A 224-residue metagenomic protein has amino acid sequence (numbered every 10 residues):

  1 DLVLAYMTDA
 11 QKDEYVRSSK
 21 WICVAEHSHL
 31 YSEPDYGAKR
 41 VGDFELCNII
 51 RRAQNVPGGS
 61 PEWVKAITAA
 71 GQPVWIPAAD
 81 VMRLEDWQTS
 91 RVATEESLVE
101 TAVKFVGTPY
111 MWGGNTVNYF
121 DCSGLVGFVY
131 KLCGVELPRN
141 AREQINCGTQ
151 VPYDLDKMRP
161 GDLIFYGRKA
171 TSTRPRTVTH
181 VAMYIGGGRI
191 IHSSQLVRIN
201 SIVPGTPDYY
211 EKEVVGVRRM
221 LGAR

Functional and structural regions predicted by a protein language model:
D1-D35, K39-D43, R51-T101, T108: Boundary regions of SH3-family modules and the immediately adjacent low-complexity/disordered segments in eukaryotic
L4-E14, S18-S19, S32, Y36-A38 (+3 more regions): Aromatic- and glycine-rich peptidoglycan recognition patches
G42-E45, E96, E100-K104, S123 (+3 more regions): Solvent-exposed, polar/charged alpha-helical surfaces in well-ordered, non-transmembrane soluble domains, broadly
N48, G161-D162: Structural motif
P57-K65, T171-V181: Short, Lys/Arg- and Gly-enriched loop/turn segments at beta-strand edges
E85-T89, P109-V117, T171: Second-shell loop/turn segments in exported
P109-P160: Catalytic cysteine-centered active-site loop
